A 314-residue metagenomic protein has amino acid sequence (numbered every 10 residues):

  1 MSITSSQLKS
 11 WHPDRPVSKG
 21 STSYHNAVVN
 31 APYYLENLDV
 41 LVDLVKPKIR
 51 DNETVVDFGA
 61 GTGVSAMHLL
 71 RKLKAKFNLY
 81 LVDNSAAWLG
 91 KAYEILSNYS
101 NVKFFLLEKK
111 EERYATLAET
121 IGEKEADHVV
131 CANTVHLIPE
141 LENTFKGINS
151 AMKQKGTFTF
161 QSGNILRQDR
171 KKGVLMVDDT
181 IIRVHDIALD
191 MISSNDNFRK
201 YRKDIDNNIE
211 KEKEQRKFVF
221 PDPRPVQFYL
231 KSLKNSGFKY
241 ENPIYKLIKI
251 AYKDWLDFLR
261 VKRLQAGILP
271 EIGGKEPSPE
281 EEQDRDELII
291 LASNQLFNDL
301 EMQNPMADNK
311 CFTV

Functional and structural regions predicted by a protein language model:
M1-R50, V64-H68, W88, E108-R113: Conserved class I S-adenosyl-L-methionine
G20, E241-Q303: C-terminal helical/coil "lid" or tail adjacent to the Rossmann-like core of SAM-dependent
V56-F58, T62-L117: Class I SAM-dependent methyltransferase SAM/SAH-binding core
A115-V129: A short acidic, Gly/Pro-enriched loop at the edge of an enzyme's catalytic core that lines a small-molecule cofactor
D127-L141: A short SAM/SAH-binding and catalytic strip from SAM-dependent methyltransferases
E142-Q154: A short glycine-rich, Lys/Arg-flanked "PGG" loop and its adjoining helix->strand segment in the class I
T159-Y201: Conserved class I S-adenosyl-L-methionine
P221-S236: Short alpha-helix
